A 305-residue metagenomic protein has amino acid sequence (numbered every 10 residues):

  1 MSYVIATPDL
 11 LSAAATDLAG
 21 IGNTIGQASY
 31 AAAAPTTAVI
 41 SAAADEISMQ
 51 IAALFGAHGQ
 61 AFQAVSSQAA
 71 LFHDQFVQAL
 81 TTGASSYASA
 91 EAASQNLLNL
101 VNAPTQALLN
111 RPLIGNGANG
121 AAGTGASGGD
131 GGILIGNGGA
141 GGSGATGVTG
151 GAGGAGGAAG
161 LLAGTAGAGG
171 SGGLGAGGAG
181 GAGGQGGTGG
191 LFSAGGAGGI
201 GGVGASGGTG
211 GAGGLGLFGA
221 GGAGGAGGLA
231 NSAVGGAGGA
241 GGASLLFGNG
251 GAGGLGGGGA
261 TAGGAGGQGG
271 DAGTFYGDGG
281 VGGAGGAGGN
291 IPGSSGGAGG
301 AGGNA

Functional and structural regions predicted by a protein language model:
M1-A305: A glycine-centric feature that highlights glycine-enriched low-complexity/repetitive segments and conserved glycine
